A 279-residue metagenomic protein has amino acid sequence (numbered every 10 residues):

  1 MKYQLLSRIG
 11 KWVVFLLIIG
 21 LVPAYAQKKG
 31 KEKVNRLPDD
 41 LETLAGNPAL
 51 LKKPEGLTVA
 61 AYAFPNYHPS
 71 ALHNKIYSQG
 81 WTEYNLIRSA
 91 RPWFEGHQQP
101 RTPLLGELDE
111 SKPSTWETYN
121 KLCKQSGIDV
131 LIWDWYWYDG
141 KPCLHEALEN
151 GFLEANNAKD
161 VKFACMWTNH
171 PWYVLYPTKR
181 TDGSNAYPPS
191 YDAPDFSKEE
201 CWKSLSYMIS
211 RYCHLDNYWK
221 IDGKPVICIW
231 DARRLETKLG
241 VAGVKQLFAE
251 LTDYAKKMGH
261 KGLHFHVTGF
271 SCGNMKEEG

Functional and structural regions predicted by a protein language model:
M1-G30: Bacterial Sec-dependent N-terminal signal peptides
K29-G279: Glycan-processing catalytic domains of CAZymes
